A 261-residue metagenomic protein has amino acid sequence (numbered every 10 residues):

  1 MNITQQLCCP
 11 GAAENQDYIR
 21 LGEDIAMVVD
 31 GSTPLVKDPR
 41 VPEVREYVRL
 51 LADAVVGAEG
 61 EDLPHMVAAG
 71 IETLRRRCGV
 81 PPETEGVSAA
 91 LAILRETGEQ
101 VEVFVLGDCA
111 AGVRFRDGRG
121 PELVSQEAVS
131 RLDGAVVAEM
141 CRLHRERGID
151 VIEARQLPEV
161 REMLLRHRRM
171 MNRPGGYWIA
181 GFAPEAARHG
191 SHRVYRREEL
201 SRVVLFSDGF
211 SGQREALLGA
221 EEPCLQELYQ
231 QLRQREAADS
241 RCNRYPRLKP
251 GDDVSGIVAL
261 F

Functional and structural regions predicted by a protein language model:
M1-F261: PP2C/PPM-type serine/threonine phosphatase catalytic domain
